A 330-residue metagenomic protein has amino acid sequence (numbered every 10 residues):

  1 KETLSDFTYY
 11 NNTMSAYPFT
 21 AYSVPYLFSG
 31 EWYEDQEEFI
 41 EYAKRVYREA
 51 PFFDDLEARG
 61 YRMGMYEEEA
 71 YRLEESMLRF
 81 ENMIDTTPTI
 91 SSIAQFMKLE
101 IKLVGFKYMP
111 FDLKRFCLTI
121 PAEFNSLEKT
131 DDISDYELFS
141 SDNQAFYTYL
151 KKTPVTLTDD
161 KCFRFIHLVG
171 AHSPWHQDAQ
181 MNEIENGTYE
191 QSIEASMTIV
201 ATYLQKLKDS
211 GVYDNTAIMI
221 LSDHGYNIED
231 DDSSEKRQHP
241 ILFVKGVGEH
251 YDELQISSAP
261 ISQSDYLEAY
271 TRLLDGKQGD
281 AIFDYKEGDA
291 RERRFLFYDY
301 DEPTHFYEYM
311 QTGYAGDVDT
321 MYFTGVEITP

Functional and structural regions predicted by a protein language model:
K1-P330: Catalytic domains that recognize anionic headgroups
